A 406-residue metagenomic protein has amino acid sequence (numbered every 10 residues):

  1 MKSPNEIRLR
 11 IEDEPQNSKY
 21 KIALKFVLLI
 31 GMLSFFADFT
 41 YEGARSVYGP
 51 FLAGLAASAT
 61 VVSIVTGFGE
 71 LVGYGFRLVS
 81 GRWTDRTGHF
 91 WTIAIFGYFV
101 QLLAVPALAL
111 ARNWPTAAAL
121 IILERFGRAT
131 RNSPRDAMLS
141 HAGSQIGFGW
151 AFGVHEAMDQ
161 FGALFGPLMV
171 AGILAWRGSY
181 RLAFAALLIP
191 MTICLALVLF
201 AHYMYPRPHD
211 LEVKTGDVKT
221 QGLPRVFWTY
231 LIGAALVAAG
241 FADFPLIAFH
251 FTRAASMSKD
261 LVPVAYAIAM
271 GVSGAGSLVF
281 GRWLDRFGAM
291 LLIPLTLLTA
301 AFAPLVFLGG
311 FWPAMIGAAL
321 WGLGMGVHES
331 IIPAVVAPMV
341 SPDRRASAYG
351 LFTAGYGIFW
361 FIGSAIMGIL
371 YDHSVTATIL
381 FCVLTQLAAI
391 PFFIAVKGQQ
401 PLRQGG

Functional and structural regions predicted by a protein language model:
E14-E70, T229-G233, V237-S258, V262-A265: Helix-loop boundary and gating motifs at the non-cytosolic
F76-H89, L174, G276-G288, Y371: Helix-to-loop junctions at the C-terminal end of transmembrane segments in multipass secondary transporters
T92-P106, L188, M290-P304: Structural signature of the two symmetry-related core transmembrane helices
A109-I121, F307-G317: Helix-loop junctions at membrane interfaces in 12-TM secondary transporters
L120-F161, V335: Cytoplasmic helix-loop-helix junction between adjacent transmembrane helices in 12-TM secondary transporters
L182-L199, T378-A395: Symmetry-related core transmembrane helices of the 12-TM Major Facilitator Superfamily/SLC fold
A289-I332: C-terminal transmembrane helical hairpin of 12-TM major facilitator-type secondary transporters
R345-D372: A late C-terminal transmembrane helix in Major Facilitator Superfamily
